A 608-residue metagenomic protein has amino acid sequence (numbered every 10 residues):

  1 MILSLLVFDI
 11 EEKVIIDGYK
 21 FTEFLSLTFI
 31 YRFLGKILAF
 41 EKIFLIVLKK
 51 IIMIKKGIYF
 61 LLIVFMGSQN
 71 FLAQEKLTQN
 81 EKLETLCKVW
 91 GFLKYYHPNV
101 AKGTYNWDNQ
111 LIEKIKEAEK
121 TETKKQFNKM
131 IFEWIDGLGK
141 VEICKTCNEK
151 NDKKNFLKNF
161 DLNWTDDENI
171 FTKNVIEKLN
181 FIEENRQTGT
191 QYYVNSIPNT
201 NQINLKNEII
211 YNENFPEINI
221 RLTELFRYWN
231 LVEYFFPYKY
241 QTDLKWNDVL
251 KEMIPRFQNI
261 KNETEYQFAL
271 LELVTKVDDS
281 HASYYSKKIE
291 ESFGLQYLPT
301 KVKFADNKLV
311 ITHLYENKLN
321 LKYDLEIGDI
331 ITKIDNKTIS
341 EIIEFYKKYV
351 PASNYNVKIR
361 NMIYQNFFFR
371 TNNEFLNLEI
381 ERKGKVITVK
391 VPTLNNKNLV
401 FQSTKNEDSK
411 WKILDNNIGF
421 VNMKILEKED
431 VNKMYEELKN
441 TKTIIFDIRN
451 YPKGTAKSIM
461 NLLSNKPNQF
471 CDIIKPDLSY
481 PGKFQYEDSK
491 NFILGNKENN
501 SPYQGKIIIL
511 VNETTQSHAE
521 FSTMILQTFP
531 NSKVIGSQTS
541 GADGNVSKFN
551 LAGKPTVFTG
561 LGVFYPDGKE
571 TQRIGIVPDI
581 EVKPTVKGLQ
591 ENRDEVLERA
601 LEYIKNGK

Functional and structural regions predicted by a protein language model:
M1-S4, F24-K76: Bacterial Sec-dependent N-terminal signal peptides
Q74-E119: N-terminal mature-domain "stem" immediately C-terminal to a signal peptide or N-terminal signal-anchor/transmembrane
Q79, G91, L162-S196, I203 (+4 more regions): PDZ/PDZ-like domain segments forming the peptide/carboxylate-binding groove, activating on the N-terminal beta-strands
K82-L86, Q110-L111, F127-W134, R221-L225 (+8 more regions): Stable alpha-helical elements in mature extracytoplasmic
V89, L93-H97, Y228, K322-Y355 (+5 more regions): Conserved PDZ fold ligand-binding element
L93-K94, E119, E233-T242, P255-K261 (+3 more regions): Cleft-lining beta-strand/loop regions that shape enzyme active-site pockets
A101-I112, K116-K206, Y238-D306, N372-N377 (+3 more regions): Extended, small/polar residue-biased N-terminal targeting/export presequences and adjacent propeptide/linker tracts
